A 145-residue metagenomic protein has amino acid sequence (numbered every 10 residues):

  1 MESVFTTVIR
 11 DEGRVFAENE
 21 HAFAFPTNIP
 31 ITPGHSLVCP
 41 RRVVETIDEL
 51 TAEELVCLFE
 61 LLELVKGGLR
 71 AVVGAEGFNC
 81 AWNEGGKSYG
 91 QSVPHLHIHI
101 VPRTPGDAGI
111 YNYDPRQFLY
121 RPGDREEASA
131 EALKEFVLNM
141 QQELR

Functional and structural regions predicted by a protein language model:
M1-R145: HIT superfamily nucleotide-processing domains
